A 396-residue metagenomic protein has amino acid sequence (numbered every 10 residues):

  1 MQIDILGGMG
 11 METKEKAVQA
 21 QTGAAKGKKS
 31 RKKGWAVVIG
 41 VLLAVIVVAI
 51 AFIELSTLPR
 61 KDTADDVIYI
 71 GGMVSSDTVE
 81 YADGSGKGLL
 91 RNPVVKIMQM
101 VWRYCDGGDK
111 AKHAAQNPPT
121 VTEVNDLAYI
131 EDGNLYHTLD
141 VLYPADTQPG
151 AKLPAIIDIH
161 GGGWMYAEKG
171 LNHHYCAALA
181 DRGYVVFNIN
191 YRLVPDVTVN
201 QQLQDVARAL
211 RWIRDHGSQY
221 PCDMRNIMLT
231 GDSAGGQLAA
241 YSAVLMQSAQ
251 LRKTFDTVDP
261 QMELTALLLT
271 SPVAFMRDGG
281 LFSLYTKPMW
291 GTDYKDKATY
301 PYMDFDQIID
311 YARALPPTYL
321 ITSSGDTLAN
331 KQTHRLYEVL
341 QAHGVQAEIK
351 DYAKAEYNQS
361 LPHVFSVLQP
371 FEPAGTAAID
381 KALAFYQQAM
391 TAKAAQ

Functional and structural regions predicted by a protein language model:
M1, M9-E12, A51, L229: Exposed, low-complexity/repetitive linear segments and helix-based recognition motifs, biased toward charged/polar
M1, V18-A20, G236, A395: Intrinsically disordered, low-complexity regions enriched in polar/acidic and amide residues
I3-G34: N-terminal Lys/Arg-rich, disordered targeting/topogenic segments
G34, V38-Q396: Alpha/beta-hydrolase superfamily serine-hydrolase fold, recognizing
